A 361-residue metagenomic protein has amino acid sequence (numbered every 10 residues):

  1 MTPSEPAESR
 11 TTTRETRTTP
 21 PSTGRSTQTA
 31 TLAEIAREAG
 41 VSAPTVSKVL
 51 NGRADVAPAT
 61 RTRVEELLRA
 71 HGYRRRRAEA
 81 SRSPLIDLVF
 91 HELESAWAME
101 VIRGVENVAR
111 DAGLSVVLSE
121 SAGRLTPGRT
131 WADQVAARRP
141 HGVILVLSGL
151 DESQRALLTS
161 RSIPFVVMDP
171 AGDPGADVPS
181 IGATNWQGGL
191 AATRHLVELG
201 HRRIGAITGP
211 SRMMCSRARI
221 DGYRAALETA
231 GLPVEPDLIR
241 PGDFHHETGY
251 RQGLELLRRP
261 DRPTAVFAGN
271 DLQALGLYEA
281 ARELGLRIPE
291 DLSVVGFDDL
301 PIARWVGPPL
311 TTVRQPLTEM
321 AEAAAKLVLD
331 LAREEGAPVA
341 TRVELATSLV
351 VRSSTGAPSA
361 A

Functional and structural regions predicted by a protein language model:
M1-P6, T27, P84-R194, E198: Alpha-helical recognition/docking segments in bacterial nutrient-uptake and carbohydrate-utilization systems
M1-R82, S359-A361: N-terminal helix-turn-helix DNA-binding module of bacterial transcription factors
E5, E255, R259-A361: Flexible loop/turn connectors
S42, R74, H141, R202-I204 (+1 more regions): Short acidic/polar active-site loop segments enriched in Thr and Asp
A43-K48, E79-E94, V101, H195 (+1 more regions): Short beta-strand segments enriched in small/hydrophobic residues
A59, F90-E100, L118-P127, P170 (+6 more regions): Hinge/beta->alpha junction and helix N-cap segments in small-molecule ligand-binding domains
R202-R203, V234-L238, I288-S293: Short acidic capping loops at alpha-helix termini that bridge into adjacent secondary structure
